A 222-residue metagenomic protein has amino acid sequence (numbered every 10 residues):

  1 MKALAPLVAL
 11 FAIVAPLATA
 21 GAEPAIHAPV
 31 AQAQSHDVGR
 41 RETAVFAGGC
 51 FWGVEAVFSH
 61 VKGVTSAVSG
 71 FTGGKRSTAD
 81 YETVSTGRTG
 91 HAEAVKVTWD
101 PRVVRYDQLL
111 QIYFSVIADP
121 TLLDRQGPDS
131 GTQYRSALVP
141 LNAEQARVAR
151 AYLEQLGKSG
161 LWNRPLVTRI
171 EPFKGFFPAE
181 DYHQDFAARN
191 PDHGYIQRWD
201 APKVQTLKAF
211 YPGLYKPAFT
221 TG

Functional and structural regions predicted by a protein language model:
K2-A5, F11, P16-G222: Flexible coil/turn and secondary-structure edge motifs
